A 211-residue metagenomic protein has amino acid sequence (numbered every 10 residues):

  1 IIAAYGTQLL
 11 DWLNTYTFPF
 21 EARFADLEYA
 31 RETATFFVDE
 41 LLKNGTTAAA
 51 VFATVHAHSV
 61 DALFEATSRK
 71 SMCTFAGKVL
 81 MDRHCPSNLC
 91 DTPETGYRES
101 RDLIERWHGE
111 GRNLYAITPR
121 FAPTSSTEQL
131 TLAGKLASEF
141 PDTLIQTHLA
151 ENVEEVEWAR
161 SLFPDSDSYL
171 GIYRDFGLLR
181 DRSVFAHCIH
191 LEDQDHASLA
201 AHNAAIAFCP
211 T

Functional and structural regions predicted by a protein language model:
I1-A3, V156, D195: Short, function-defining helix-loop hinge/capping sites that tune catalysis or transport
I2-M72, G96-E110: Alpha-helical scaffold segments that flank or form the walls of functional sites
N44, K70, F140, A201-H202: Structural motif
A49-A50, I145, I206: Hydrophobic residues within beta-strands of alpha/beta enzymes
F52, K78, C209-P210: Short beta->alpha connector loops at strand-helix junctions that form conserved, small/polar/Pro-enriched
H58-I189: Metal-coordinating catalytic core of metallo-dependent amide/deamination hydrolases
F176-T211: Active-site-adjacent C-terminal substructures of enzyme catalytic domains
